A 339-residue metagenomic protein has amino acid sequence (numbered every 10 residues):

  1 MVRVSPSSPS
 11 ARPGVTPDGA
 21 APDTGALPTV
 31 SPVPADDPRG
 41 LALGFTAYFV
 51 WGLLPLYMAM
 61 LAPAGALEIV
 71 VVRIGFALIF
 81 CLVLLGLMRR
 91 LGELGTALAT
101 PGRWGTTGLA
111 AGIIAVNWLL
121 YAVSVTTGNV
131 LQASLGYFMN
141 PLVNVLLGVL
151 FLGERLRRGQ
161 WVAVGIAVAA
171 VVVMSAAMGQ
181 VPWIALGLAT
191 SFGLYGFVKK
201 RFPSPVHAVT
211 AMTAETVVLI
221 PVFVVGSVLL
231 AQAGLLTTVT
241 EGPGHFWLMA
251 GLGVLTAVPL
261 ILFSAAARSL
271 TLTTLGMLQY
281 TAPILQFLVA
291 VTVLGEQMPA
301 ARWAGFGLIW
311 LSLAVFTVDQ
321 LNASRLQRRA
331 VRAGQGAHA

Functional and structural regions predicted by a protein language model:
V2-P6, I74, A176, V181 (+1 more regions): C-terminal-most transmembrane helix of multi-pass membrane proteins
V2-T46, I79-T107, R158, V206 (+3 more regions): Membrane-interface interhelical linkers
F45, F49-L53, Y57, G108-T127 (+4 more regions): Hydrophobic alpha-helical transmembrane segments of multi-pass membrane transport proteins, especially secondary
G52-L78, Q132, L194-L219: Juxtamembrane helix-loop-helix junctions in multi-pass membrane proteins
L56-A66, E93-G95, T126-N129, V171-V172 (+4 more regions): Membrane-interface helix termini and inter-helical loops of multi-pass transporters
C81, G159-S175, L186-F192, A301-Q320: Hydrophobic transmembrane alpha-helices of multi-pass small-molecule transport proteins
V123, N140-Q160, I284-W303: C-terminal transmembrane-helix exit sites in multi-pass transporters
L135-M139, P203-V218, A257-T292: Helix-helix packing/entry segments at the starts of transmembrane helices
